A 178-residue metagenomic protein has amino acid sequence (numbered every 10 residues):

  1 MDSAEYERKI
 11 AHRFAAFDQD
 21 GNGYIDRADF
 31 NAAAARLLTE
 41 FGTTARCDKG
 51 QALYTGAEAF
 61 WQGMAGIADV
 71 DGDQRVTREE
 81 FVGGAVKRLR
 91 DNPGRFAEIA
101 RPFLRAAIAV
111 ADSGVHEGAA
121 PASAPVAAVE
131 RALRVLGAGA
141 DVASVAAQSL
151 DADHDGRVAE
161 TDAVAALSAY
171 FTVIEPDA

Functional and structural regions predicted by a protein language model:
M1-E5, T55-G56, E98, L136-A138: Short helix-capping and inter-helix turn/linker motifs at the boundaries of alpha-helical repeat units
M1-G50: The feature marks the first
E7-N22, G50-D73, A100-P121, V142-E160: Primarily EF-hand calcium-binding motifs
F14-F17, F30, F41, F60 (+4 more regions): Phenylalanine-focused residue identity feature
I25-A45, V76-D91, A120-A138, A159-V173: Amphipathic regulatory helices of Ca2+-sensor modules
R90, G94-E98: Solvent-exposed, charged amphipathic helical/linker segments at domain boundaries
